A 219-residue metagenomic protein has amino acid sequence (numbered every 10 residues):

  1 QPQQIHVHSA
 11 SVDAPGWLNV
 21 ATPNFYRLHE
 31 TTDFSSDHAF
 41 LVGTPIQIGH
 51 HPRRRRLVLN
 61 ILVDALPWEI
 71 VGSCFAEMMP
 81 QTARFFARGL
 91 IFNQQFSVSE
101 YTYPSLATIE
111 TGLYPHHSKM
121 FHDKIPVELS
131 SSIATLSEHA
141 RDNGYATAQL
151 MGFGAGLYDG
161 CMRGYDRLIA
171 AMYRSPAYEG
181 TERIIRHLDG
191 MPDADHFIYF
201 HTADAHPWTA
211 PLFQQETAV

Functional and structural regions predicted by a protein language model:
Q1-V219: Catalytic domains that recognize anionic headgroups
